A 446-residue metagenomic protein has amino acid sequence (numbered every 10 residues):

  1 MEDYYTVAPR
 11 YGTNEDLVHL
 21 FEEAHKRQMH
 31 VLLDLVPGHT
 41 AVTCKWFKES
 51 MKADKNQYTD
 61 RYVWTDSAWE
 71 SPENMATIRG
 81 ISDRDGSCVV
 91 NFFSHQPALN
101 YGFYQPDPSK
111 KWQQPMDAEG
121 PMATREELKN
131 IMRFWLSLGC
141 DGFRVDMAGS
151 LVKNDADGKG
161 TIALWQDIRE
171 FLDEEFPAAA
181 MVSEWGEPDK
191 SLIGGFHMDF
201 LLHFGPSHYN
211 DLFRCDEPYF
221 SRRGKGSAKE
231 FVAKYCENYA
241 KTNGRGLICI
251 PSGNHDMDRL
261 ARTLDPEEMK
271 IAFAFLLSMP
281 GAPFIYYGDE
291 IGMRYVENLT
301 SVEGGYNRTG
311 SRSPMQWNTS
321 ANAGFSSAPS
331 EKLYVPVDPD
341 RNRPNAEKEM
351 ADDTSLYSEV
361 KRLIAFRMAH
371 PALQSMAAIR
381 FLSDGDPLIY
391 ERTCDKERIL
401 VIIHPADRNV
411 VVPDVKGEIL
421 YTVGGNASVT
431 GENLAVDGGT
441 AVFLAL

Functional and structural regions predicted by a protein language model:
M1-A123, S137, A148-F196, M315 (+1 more regions): Acidic/aromatic-lined carbohydrate-recognition and catalytic surfaces of CAZymes acting on diverse glycans
V31-L33, F143, M181-S183, I250 (+1 more regions): Hydrophobic faces of well-ordered beta-strands that scaffold small-molecule active sites in alpha/beta enzyme cores
G38-H39, F47-N56, E70, N130 (+6 more regions): Active-site-proximal helices and loops of the catalytic beta/alpha 8
G120-L136, M269-F273: Short, acidic/polar
D173-E175, E187, G195, E230 (+3 more regions): Loop/helix patches that line or flank the sugar-binding groove of alpha-linked glycan CAZymes
R408-G425: Beta-strand-rich binding/interaction modules
T430-L446: C-terminal beta-strand-rich structural cap/linker in extracellular carbohydrate-active enzymes
